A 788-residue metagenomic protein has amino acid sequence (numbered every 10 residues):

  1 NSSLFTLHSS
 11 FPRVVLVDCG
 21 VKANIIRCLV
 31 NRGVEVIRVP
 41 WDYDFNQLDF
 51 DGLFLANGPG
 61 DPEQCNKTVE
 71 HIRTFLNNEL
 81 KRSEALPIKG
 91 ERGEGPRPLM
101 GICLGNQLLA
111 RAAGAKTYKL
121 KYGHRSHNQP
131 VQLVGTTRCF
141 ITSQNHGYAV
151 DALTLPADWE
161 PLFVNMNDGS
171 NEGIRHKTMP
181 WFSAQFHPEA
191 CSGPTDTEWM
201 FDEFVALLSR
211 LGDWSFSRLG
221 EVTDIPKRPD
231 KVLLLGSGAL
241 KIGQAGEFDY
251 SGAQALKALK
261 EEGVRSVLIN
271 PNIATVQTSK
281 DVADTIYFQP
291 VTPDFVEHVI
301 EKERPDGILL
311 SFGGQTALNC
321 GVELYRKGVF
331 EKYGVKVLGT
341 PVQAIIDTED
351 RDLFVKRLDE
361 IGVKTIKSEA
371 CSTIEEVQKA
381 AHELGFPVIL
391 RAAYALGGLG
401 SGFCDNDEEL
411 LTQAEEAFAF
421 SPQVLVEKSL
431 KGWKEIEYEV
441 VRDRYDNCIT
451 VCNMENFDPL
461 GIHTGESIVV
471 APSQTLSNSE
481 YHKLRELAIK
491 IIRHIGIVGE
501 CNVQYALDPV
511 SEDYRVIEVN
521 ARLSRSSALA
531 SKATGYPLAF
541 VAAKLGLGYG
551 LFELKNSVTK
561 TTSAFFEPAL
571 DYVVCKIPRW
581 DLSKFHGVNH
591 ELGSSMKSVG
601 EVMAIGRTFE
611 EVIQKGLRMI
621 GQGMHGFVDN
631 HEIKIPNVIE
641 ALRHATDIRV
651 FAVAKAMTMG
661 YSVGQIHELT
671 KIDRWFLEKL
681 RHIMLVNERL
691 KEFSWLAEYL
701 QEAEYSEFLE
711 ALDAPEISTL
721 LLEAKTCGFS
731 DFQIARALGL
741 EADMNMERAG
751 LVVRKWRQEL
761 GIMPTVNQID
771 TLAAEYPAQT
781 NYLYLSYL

Functional and structural regions predicted by a protein language model:
N1-F5, C19, Y572-W580, L772-A773 (+1 more regions): Flexible, polar/low-complexity N-terminal or interdomain linker segments that lie immediately upstream of folded
N1-L48, P62, E70, A157 (+2 more regions): RNA-binding accessory domains that recognize and position tRNA/RNA substrates
S2-F11, N77-R97, A697-S718: Intrinsic disorder/low-complexity segments
R13-E79, R97-G101, L108-A110, G238 (+2 more regions): Phosphate-binding active sites in nucleotide-utilizing proteins
N57-I141, A149, G193-F201: Cysteine-nucleophile active-site neighborhood
R138-M179: Catalytic beta-strand/loop cores that center a nucleophilic Ser/Cys/Thr and support acyl-enzyme chemistry
S215-V363, S372-K379, G616, A742-M746 (+2 more regions): ATP-binding N-terminal substructure of ATP-dependent carboxylate-amine bond-forming enzymes
D224-P226, D230, D249, Q254 (+14 more regions): ATP-dependent carboxylate activation and anion-phosphoryl transfer catalytic cores that bind Mg-ATP to form
